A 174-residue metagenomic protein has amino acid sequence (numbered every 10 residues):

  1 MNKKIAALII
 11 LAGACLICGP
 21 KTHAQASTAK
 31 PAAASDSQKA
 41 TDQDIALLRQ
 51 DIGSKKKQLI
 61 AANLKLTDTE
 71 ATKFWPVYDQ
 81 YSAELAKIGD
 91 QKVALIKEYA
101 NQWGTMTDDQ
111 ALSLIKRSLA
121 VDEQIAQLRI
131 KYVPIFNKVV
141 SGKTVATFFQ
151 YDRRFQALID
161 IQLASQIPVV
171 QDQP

Functional and structural regions predicted by a protein language model:
M1-Q50, A164-P174: Classical N-terminal targeting signals for secretion and organelle import
G13-C15, K116, S141, A146: Generic secretory/membrane-interface signal
I17, K21-T22, K65, L112 (+2 more regions): Generic hydrophobic/packing signal
I17, S82-L85, D122, Q156-I159 (+1 more regions): A short hydrophobic/aromatic micro-motif that marks alpha-helical segments and, especially, helix-coil
A34-S37, D44-L47, D51, A126-P174: Amphipathic, charged alpha-helical segments and their helix-to-coil junctions in extracytoplasmic/peripheral assemblies
Q38, I45-A46, K56-V139: Amphipathic alpha-helical segments
